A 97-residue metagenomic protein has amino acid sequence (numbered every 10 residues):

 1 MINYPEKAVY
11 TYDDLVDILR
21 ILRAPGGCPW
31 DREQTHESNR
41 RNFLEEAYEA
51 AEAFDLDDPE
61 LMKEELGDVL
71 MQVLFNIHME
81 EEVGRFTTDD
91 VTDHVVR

Functional and structural regions predicted by a protein language model:
M1-L66, M71-R97: Flexible "arm" and connector segments at domain edges
